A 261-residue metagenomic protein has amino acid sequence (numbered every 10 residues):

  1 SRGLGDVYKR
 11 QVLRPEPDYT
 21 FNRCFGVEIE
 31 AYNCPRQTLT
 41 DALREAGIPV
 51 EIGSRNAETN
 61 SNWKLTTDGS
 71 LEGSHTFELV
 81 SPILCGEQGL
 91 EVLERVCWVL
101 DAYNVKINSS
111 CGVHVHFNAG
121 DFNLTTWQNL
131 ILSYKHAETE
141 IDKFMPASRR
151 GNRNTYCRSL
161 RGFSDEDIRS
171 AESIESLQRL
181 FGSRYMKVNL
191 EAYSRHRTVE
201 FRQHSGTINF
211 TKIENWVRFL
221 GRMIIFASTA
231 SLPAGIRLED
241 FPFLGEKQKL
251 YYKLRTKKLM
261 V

Functional and structural regions predicted by a protein language model:
S1-Y8: Short, small-residue-biased leader/transition segments that mark boundaries at the very start of proteins
V12-S110, G120-D121: Signature for HUH/AEP ssDNA processing cores
G26, L71, W127-S205: Aromatic/basic-lined ligand-recognition segments that form π-stacking hydrophobic pockets flanked by Lys/Arg to engage
G86-C97, G120-P146, N209-I224: Helical (often loop-to-helix) elements that flank the catalytic cores of nucleotide-handling enzymes
T139-N154, I225-L250: Flexible helix-coil linker/hinge segments at domain or subdomain boundaries
S194-V199, Q203-L232: Long, repeat-rich segments with strong aromatic
L250-Y252, T256: Eukaryote-biased recognition of C-terminal alpha-helical segments
